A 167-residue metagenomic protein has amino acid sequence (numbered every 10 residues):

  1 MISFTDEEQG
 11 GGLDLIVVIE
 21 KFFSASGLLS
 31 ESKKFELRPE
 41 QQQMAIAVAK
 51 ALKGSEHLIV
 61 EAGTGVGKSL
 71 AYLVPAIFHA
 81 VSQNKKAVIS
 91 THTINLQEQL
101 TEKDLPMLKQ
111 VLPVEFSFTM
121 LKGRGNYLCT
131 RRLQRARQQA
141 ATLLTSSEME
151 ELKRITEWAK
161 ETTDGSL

Functional and structural regions predicted by a protein language model:
I2-L29, N84-L167: A substrate-engagement module of RecA-like helicase motors
E8-V60: Conserved pre-motif I regulatory segment
R38, Q42, T64-L70, S90 (+2 more regions): Conserved structured core elements
A49-A51, L70-Q83, K103-M107: Walker A/P-loop NTP-binding motif
K53-V74: Walker A/P-loop
G54-L58, S82-V88: Short, surface-exposed connector motifs at secondary-structure boundaries
